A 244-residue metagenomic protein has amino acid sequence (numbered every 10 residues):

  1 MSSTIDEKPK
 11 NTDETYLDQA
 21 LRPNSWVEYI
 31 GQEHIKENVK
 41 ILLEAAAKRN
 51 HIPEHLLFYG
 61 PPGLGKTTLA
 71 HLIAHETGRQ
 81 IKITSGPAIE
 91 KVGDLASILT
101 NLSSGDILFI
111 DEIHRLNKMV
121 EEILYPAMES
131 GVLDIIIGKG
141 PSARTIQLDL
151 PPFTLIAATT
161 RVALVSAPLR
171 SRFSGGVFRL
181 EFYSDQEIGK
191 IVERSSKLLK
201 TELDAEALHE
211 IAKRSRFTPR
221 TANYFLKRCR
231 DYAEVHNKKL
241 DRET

Functional and structural regions predicted by a protein language model:
D13-Y59, A96: Pre-Walker A (pre-P-loop) alpha-helix and adjacent loop at the N terminus of AAA/AAA+ ATPase modules, a conserved
E44-G86, S97-S104, Y125, T160: Walker A/P-loop
I73, V92, D106-I136, V162-R172: Conserved AAA+/SF3 P-loop NTPase catalytic/coupling segment centered on the Walker-B
K139-A158: AAA+/SF3 P-loop NTPase mechanochemical coupling elements
T159-T160, G176-I188: Conserved AAA+ ATPase "SRH/arginine-finger" region at the nucleotide-binding site
I188-I191, E202-S215, T244: Short conserved motifs of the RecA-like P-loop NTPase core
L208-K213, R220-V235: C-terminal helical "lid" of AAA+/P-loop NTPase domains
Y232-T244: Conserved C-terminal helix/linker of AAA+ ATPases
